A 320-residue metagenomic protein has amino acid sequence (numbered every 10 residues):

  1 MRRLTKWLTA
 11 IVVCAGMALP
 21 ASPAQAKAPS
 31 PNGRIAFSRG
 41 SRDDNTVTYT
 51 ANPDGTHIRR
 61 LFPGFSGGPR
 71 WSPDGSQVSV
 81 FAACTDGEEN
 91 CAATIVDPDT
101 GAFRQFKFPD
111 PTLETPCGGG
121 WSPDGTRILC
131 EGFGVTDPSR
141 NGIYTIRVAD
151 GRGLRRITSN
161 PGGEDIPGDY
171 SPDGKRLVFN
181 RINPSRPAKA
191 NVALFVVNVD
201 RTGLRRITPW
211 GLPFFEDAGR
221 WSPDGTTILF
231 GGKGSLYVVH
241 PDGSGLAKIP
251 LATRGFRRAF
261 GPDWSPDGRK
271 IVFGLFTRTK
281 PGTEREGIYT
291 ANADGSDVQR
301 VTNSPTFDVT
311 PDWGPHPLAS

Functional and structural regions predicted by a protein language model:
R2-A26: Secretory targeting and sorting signals
A24-S320: Sequence signature of WD/YWTD-type beta-propeller architectures
